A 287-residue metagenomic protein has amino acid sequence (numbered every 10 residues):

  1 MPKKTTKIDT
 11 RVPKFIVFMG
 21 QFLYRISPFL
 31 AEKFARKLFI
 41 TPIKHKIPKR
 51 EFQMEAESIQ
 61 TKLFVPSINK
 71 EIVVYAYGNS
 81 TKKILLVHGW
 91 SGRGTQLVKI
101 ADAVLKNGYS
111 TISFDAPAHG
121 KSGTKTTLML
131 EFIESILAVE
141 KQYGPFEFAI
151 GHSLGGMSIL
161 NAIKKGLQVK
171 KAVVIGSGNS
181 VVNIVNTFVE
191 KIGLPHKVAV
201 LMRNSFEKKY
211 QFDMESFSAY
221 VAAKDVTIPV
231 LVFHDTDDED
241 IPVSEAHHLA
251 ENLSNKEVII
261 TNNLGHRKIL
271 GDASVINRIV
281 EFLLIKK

Functional and structural regions predicted by a protein language model:
T6-F64: An N-terminal hydrophobic leader/cap segment in hydrolases
G94, A101-G123: Conserved alpha/beta-hydrolase
T126-E147: Alpha/beta-hydrolase active-site loop
I150-I159: Gly/Ala-rich beta-loop-alpha elbow adjacent to hydrolase catalytic centers
K164-F212: Hydrolase active-site cap/lid region
A219, I228, P242-L249: Short alpha-helix in the alpha/beta-hydrolase fold that links the catalytic acid
D225-T227, V232-H234, D238: Short beta-strand/loop motif that positions the catalytic acidic residue of the alpha/beta-hydrolase fold
L264-I276: Catalytic histidine-centered segment of alpha/beta-hydrolase-like enzymes
